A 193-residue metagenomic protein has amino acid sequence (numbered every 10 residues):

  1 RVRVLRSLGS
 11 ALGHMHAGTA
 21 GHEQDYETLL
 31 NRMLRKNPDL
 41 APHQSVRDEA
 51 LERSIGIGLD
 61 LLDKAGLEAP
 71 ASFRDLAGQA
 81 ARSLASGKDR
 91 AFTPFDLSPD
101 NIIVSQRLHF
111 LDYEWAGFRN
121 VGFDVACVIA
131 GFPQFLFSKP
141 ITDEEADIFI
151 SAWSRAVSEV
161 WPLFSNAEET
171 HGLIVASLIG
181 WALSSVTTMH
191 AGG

Functional and structural regions predicted by a protein language model:
V2-L29, S83: Conserved kinase catalytic-core helix
V4-L8, L51, F73, A146 (+1 more regions): Hydrophobic packing residues in well-ordered alpha-helices of helical domains and bundles
G13-A17, R35-H43, A91-F92, Y113: Catalytic cores of nucleotide-enabled group-transfer and carboxylate-activating enzymes in metabolic and assembly-line
H22, L61-E68, F135-I141, V160-A167: Inter-helical turn/loop segments and adjacent helix faces that build the functional surface of alpha-helical bundle
E27-A81: Active-site catalytic-loop/activation-segment of kinase and kinase-like phosphoryl-transfer enzymes
D75-F123: Active-site acidic catalytic loop and adjacent metal/ATP-binding pocket of ATP-dependent phosphoryl transfer enzymes
F123-P162, S177-G192: Active-site activation/catalytic loop segments of kinase-like enzymes and analogous catalytic loops in related
L163-S177: All-alpha amphipathic helical-bundle segments outside canonical DNA-binding/catalytic cores that form hydrophobic
